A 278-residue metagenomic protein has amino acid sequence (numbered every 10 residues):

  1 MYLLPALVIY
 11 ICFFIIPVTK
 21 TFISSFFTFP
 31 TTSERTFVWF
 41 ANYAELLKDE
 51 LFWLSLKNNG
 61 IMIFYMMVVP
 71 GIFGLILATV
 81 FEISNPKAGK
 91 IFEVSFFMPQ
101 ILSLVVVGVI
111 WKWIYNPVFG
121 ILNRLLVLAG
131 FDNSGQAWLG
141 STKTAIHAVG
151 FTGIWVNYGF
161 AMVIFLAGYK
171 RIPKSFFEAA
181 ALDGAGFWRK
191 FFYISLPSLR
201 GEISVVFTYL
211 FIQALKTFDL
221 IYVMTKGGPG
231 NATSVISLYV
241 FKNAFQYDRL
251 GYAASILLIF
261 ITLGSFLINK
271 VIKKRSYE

Functional and structural regions predicted by a protein language model:
M1-E278: A structural signal for multi-pass alpha-helical bundles of membrane permease subunits that mediate small-molecule
